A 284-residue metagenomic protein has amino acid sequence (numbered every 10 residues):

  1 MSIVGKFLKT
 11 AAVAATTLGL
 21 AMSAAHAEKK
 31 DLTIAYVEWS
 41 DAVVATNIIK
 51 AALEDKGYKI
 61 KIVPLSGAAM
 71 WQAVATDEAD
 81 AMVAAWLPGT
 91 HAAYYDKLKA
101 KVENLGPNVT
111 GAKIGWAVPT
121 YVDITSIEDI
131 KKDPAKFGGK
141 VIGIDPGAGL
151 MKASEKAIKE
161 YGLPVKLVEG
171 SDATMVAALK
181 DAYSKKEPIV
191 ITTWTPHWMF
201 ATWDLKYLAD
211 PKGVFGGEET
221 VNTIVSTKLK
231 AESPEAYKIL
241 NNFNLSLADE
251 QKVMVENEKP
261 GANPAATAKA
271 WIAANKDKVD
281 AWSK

Functional and structural regions predicted by a protein language model:
M1-A12: Bacterial N-terminal signal peptides that target proteins for export
E28-D41, Y58-V63, G138-I142, L240: Short, well-ordered beta-strand elements
K30-L32, S40-V43, A153-V165, E169-K186 (+3 more regions): An extracytoplasmic/periplasmic, membrane-proximal ligand-sensing/linker region
T46, V63-A100, V176-K180, W198-D204: Pocket-flanking alpha-helical
I49-K56, P134-L167, A273: Ligand-binding cleft/hinge of the Venus flytrap
D80-V83, P146-G213: Ligand-binding pocket segment of bilobal, Venus flytrap-like solute-binding proteins
A100-G147: A conserved helix-loop-strand patch within extracytoplasmic ligand-binding domains of the periplasmic binding
K113-D123, E219-S233: A bilobed periplasmic-binding-protein/Venus flytrap-type ligand-binding module shared by bacterial periplasmic
